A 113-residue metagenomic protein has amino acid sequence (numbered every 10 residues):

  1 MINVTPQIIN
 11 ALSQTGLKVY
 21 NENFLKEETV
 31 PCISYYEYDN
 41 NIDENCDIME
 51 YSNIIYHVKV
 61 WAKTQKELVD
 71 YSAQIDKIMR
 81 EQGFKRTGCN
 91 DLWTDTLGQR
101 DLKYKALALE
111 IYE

Functional and structural regions predicted by a protein language model:
M1-I48, K66, D70-Q74: Small/polar-rich, solvent-exposed N-terminal microdomains that initiate assembly or binding
I8, I54-K59, L68-D76, L92-G98: Low-complexity, flexible helical/coil segments
K18, K26, K59, K63-K66 (+3 more regions): Context-gated lysine
P31, I54, K85: Residue-level signal for beta-strand positions within conserved beta-sheet cores that form or flank
I33-E37, E44, V60, Q82-G83 (+1 more regions): Short alpha-helical interface elements
Y38-N41, S52-H57, K77-R80: Short, low-complexity, polar/charged sequence segments that are solvent-exposed and flexible
E50-K66, R100-E113: Oligomerization/assembly interface segments of phage tail-like spikes and tubes
K77-E113: Acidic-leaning, charged glycine-interspersed low-complexity segments
